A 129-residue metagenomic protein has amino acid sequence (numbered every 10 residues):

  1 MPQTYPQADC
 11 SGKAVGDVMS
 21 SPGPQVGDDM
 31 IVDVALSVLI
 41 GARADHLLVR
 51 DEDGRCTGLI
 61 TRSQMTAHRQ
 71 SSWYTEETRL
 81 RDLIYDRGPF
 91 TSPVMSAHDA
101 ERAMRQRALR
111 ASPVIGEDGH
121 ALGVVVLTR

Functional and structural regions predicted by a protein language model:
M1-R129: Tandem CBS (Cystathionine beta-synthase) repeat/Bateman regulatory domains
